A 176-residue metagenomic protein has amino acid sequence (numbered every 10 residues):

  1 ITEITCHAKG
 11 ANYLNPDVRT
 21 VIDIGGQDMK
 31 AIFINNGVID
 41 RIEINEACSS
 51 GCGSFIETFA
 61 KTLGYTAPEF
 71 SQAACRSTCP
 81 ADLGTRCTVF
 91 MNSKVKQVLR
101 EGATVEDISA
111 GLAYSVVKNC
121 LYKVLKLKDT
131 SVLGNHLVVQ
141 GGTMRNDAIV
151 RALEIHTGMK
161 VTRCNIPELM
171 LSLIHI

Functional and structural regions predicted by a protein language model:
I1-I4, F33, D40-I42: Short beta-strand-loop/turn "lid" adjacent to the catalytic site in phosphate-handling enzymes
I1-T20, A47, I56-K61: Glycine-rich phosphate-binding loop and adjoining helix at the ATP-binding site of ATP-dependent phosphoryl-transfer
E3-I4, E154-S172: Conserved phosphate-binding/catalytic loops in two-lobed NTP-binding clefts
V18-I34: Gly/Thr-rich phosphate-binding beta-strand-loop-beta motif of the actin/hexokinase/Hsp70
N36-C79, E168: Glycine-rich phosphate-binding loop plus the immediately following alpha-helix
M91-Y122: Adenine-nucleotide phosphate-binding core of ATP-dependent small-molecule kinases
S115, K128, V132-H156, P167-E168: Glycine-rich phosphate-binding loops at beta-strand->alpha-helix junctions
I174-I176: Conserved small/polar residues in nucleotide/adenosyl-binding loops
